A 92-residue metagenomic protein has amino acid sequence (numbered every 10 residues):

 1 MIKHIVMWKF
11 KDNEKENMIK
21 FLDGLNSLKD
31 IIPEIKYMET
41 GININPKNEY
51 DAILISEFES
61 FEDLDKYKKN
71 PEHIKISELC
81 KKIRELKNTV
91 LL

Functional and structural regions predicted by a protein language model:
M1-A52, E59-K69, L92: Short S/T/G/P-rich N-terminal loop/turn motif that feeds into the first structured element of a domain
I19, I74-K75: Long, contiguous binding/interaction regions
D30, K81-K82: Solvent-exposed polar/charged
K68, S77-C80: Short, flexible helix/strand-to-coil boundary loops that buttress conserved ligand/catalytic motifs in alpha/beta
E72-H73, K82: Residue-level marker of structural boundaries
